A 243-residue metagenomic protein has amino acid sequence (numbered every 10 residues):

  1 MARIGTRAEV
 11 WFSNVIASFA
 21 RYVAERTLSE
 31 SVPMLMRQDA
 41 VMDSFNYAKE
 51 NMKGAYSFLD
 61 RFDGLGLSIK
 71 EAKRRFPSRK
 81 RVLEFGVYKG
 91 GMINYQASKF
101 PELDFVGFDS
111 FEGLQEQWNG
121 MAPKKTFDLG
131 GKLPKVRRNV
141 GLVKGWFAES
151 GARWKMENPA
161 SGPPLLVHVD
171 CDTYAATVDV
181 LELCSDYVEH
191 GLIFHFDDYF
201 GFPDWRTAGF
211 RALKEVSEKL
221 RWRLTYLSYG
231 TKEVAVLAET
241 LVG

Functional and structural regions predicted by a protein language model:
I4-G5: Intrinsically disordered, low-structural-confidence terminal and linker regions
A8-L83, I93, S98: Class I SAM-dependent methyltransferase Rossmann-like catalytic core, especially the SAM/SAH-binding loop
D43-M52, K70, R74-G243: S-adenosylmethionine/decaboxylated-SAM
